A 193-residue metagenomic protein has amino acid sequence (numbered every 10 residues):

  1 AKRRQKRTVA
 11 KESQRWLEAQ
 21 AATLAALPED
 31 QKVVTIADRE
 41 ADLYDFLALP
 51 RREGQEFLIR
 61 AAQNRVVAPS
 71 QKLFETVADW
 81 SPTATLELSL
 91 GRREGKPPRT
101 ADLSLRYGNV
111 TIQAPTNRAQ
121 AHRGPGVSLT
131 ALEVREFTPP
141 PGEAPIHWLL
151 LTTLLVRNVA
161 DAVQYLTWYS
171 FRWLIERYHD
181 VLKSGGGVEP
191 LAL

Functional and structural regions predicted by a protein language model:
A1-L193: Single, function-defining residue in the core of a domain
